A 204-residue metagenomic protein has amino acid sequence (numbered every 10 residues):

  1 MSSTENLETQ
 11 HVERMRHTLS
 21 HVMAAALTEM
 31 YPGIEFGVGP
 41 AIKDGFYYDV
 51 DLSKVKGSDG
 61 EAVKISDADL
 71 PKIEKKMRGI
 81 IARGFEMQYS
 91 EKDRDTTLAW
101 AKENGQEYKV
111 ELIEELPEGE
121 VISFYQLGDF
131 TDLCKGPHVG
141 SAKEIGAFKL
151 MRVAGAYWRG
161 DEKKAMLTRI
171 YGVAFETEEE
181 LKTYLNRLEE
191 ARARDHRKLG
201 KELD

Functional and structural regions predicted by a protein language model:
M1-R14, E35-V38, Y47-D204: Auxiliary tRNA-acceptor-end handling modules of aminoacyl-tRNA synthetases
V12-M30, A41: Active/ligand-binding-proximal structured segments within catalytic/core domains that scaffold catalytic residues
K43-G45: Catalytic palm active-site di-aspartate
